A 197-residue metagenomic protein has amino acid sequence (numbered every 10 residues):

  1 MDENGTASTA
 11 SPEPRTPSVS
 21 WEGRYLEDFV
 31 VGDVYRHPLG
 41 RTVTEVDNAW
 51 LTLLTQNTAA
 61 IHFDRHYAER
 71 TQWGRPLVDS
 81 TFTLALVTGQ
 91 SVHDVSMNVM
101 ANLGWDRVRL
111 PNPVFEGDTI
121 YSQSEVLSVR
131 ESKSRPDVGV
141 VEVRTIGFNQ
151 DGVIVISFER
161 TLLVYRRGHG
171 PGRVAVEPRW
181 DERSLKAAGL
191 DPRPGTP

Functional and structural regions predicted by a protein language model:
D2-W105, R109, I156, R167-P197: Hot-dog-fold acyl-thioester-processing enzymes
T9, Y67, V141-T161: Short peripheral tails and domain-boundary helices/loops at the edges of structured domains
V43, S128-R130, G147-D151, L162-R166: Beta-strand elements of well-folded, non-transmembrane domains
W105-N149: Hydrophobic beta-sheet segments that form the core/acyl-binding groove of ACP/CoA-dependent acyl-chain-processing
